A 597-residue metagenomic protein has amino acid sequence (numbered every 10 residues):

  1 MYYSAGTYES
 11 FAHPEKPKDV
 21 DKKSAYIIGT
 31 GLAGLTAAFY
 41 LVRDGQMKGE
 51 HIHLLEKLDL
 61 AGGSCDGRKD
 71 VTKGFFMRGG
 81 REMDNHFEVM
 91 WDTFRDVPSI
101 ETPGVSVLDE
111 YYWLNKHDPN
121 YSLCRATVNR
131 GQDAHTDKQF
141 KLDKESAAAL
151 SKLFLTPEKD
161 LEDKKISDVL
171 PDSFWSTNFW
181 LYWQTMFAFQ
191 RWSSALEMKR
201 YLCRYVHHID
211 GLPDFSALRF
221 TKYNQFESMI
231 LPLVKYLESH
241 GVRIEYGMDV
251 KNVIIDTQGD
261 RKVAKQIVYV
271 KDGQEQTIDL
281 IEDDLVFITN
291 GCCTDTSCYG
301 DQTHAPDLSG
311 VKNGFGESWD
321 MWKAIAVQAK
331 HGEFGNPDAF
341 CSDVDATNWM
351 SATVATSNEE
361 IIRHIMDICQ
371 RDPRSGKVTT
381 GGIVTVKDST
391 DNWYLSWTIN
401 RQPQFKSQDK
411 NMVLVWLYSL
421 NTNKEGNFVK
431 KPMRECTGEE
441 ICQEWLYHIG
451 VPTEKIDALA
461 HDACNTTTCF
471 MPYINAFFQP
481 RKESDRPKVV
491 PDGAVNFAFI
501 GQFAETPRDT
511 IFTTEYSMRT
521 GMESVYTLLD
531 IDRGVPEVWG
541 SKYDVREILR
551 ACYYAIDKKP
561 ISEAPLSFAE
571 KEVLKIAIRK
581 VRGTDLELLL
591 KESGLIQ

Functional and structural regions predicted by a protein language model:
M1-A25, R43-H51, K69, A551 (+1 more regions): Extreme N-terminal leader/targeting segments of oxidoreductases
M1-Y3, A37, L41, G45-N85 (+7 more regions): Beta1-alpha1 glycine-rich phosphate/pyrophosphate-binding loop at the start of Rossmann-like nucleotide-binding domains
H13, D19-A149: N-terminal glycine-rich phosphate/pyrophosphate-binding loop and immediately adjacent elements
V89-D96, Y182, S228-S239, E440-H448 (+1 more regions): Amphipathic alpha-helical segments that form well-ordered structural scaffolds and often line/cohere around active
I100-H207, R219-F220: Rossmann-like flavin
G104-Y112, Y246, R533-Y543: Short, glycine/acidic-rich hinge or "gate" loops at secondary-structure transitions that mediate conformational
C203-L285, T289-G291, T303-H304, S309-W319: Helical element adjacent to the flavin cofactor pocket in flavoenzyme catalytic cores
V206-T221, D283-L285, N290-T520, Y526-G540: C-terminal segments that line or cap access tunnels to active or ligand-binding sites in enzymes and enzyme-associated
